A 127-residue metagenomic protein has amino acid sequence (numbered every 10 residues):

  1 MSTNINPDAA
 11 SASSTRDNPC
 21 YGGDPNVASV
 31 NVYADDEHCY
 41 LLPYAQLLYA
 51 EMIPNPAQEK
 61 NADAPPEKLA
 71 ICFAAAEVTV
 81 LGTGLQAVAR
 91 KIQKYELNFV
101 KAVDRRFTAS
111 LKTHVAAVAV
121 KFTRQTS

Functional and structural regions predicted by a protein language model:
M1-P25: Anionic N-terminal interaction surfaces
N26-L41: Short aromatic-glycine motifs in intrinsically disordered, low-complexity regions
V30, A50, V118-V120: Generic beta-strand hydrophobic packing signal
L42-Q58: Phosphoinositide-dependent membrane-docking surfaces
A57-A87: Short, surface-exposed polybasic-and-hydrophobic patches located at secondary-structure transitions
E77-S127: Helix-rich interaction surfaces within compact, conserved domain-sized segments that mediate assembly or partner
